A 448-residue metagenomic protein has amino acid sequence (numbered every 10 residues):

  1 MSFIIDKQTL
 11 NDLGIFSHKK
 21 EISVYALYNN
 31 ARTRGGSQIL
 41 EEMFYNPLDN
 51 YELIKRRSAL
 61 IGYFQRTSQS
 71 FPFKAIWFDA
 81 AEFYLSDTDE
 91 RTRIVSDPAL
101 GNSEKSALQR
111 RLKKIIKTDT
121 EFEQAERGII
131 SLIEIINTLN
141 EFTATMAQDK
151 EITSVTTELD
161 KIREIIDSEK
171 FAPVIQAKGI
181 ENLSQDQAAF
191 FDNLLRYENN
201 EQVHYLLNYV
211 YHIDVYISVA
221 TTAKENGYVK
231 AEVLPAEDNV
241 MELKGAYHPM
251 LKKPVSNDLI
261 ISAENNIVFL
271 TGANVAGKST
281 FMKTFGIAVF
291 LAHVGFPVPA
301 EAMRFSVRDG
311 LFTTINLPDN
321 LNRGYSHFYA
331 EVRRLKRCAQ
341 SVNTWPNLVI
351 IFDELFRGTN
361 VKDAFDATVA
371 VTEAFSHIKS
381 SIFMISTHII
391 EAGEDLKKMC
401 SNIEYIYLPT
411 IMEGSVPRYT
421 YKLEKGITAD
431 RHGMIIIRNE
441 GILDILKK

Functional and structural regions predicted by a protein language model:
M1-A276, T280-L311, R333-R334: Alpha-helical coupling/stalk and coiled-coil linker elements that connect catalytic or binding modules and transmit
E225-K448: ATPase nucleotide-binding head domains, primarily ABC-like/P-loop NTPase cores
